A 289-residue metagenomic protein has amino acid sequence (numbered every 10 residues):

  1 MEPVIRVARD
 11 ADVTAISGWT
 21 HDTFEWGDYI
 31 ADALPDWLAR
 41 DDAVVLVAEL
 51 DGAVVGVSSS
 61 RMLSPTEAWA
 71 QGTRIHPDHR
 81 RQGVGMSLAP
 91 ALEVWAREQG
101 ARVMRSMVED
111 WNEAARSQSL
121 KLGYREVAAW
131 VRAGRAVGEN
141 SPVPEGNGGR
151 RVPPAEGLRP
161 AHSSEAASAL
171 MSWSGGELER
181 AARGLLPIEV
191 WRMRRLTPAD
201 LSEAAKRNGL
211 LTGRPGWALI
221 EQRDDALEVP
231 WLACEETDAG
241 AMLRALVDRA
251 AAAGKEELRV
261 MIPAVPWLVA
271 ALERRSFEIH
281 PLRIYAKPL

Functional and structural regions predicted by a protein language model:
A11, T20-S59, E177-L210: Active-site rim helix/loop that mediates acceptor-substrate recognition in acyltransferases
V47, A53-R61, W69, R74 (+1 more regions): Conserved beta-strand in the GNAT
M62, R105-E109, R125-E139, E278-L289: Conserved catalytic-core motifs of GNAT/GCN5-like acyltransferases
M62-A70, R80, I220-P230, I279-L282: A conserved beta-turn-beta hairpin within the catalytic core of GNAT-like acetyltransferases that forms part
I75, R81-V94, E98, S117 (+2 more regions): Conserved acetyl-CoA-binding loop-helix of GNAT-fold acetyltransferases
M86, E98, D110-A128, A264-I279: Conserved active-site alpha-helix within GNAT-family acetyltransferase domains
A96-W111, Q118, A252-P263: Conserved GNAT acetyl-CoA-binding A-motif
G123-R223: Amide-forming acyltransferase catalytic core, primarily the GNAT-like/NAT-type and related acyltransferase folds
